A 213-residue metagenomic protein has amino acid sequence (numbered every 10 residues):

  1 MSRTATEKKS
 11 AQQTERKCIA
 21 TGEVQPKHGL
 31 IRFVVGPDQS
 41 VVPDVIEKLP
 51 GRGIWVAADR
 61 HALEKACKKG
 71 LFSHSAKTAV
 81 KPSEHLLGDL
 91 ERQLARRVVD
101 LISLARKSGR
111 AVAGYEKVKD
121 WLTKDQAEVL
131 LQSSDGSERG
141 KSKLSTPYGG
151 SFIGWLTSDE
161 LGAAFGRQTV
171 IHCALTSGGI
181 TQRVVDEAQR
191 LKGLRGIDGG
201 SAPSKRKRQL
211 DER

Functional and structural regions predicted by a protein language model:
M1-T78: N-terminal cysteine/histidine-rich coordination modules
Q13-R16, Q25, R52, K81 (+8 more regions): Charged, alpha-helix-enriched surfaces in structured cytosolic catalytic cores of large nucleotide-utilizing machines
K17-A20, Q126, S142-Y148: Short helix-coil boundary/hinge micro-motifs
R52-G53, S108-G109, Q126-V129, Y148-S151 (+1 more regions): Short active-site oxyanion
H61-E138: Extended interfacial segments that mediate partner engagement and assembly in macromolecular machines
Y115-E116, D120, R139-S142, T146-G154: Positively charged, polar, low-complexity stretches
G154-S158, G162-K205: Helix-rich interaction surfaces within compact, conserved domain-sized segments that mediate assembly or partner
P203-R213: Charge-patterned, long linear interaction tracts outside catalytic cores
